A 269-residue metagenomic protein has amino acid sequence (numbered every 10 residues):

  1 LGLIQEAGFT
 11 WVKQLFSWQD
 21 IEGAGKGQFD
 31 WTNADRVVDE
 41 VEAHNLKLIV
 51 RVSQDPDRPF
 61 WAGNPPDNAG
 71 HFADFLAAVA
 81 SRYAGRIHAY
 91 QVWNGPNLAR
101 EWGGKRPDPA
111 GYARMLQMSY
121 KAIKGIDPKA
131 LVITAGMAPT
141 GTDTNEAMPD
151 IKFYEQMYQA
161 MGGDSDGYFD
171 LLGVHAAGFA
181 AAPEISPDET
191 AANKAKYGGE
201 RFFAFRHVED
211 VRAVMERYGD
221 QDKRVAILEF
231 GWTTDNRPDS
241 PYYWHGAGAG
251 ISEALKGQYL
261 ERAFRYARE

Functional and structural regions predicted by a protein language model:
L1: An acidic-aromatic substrate-binding cleft motif
I4, F29, D235, A254-G257: Intrinsically disordered, low-complexity Ser/Thr/Pro-rich tracts
I4-Q5, E42, S165, R268: Non-catalytic positions within long, well-ordered alpha-helices that form the structural scaffold/packing of enzyme
A7-D143, F179: Substrate-binding cleft and catalytic face of glycoside hydrolase catalytic domains, especially the flexible beta-alpha
N68-A73, P107-A254: Noncatalytic carbohydrate-binding groove/subsite architecture in carbohydrate-active enzymes
A77-Y90, Q156-L171, A267-E269: Structural recognition of alpha->loop->beta junctions
R82, A122, V214, Y266-A267: Short alpha-helical functional segments enriched in proximate histidine and acidic residues
M157, K256-A263: Substrate-gating cap/lid alpha-helix
